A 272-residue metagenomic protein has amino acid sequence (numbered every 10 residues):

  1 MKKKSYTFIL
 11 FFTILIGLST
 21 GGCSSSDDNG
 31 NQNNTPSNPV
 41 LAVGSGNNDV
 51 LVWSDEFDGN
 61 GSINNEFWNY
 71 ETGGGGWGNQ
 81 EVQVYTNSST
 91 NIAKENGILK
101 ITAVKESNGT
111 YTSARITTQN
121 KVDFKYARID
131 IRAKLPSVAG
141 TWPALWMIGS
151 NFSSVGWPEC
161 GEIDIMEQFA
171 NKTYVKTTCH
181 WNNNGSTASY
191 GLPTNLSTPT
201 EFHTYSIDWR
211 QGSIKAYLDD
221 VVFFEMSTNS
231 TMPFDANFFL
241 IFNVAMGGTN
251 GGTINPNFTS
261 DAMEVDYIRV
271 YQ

Functional and structural regions predicted by a protein language model:
M1-I9: Bacterial N-terminal signal peptides that target proteins for export
L10-I16: Hydrophobic helical h-region of N-terminal Sec-dependent signal peptides in bacterial secretory/periplasmic proteins
I16-G17, V50: Residue-level signal for mature regions of secreted extracellular proteins and peptides
L18-G22: C-terminal motif of bacterial Sec signal peptides marking the signal peptidase cleavage site
S25-Q272: GH16 jelly-roll
